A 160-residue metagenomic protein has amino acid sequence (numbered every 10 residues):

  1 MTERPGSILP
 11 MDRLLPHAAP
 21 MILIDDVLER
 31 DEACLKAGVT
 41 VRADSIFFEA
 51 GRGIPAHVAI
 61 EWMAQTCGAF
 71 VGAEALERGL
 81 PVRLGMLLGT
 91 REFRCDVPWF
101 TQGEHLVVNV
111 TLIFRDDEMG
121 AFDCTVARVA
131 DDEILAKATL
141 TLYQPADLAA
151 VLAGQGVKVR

Functional and structural regions predicted by a protein language model:
I8-A18: Short aromatic-glycine motifs in intrinsically disordered, low-complexity regions
P16-L23, T101-L106: Short coil-to-beta-strand transition motifs
A19-P55: Catalytic strand-loop segment that frames the active site of acyl-thioester-processing enzymes
I24-D25, L88-T90, A121, L135-K137: Hydrophobic residues on conserved beta-strands that form the core of alpha/beta folds
D25-L28, D96, T111-I113, A127: Conserved positions in beta-strands of structured domains
G51-F70, L84-L88: Compact, glycine-rich, soluble single-domain proteins
A69, T101-V107, T111-R160: HotDog/MaoC-like acyl-thioester-processing domains
F70-N109: Hydrophobic beta-strand-centered segment that forms part of the acyl-chain substrate-binding groove
